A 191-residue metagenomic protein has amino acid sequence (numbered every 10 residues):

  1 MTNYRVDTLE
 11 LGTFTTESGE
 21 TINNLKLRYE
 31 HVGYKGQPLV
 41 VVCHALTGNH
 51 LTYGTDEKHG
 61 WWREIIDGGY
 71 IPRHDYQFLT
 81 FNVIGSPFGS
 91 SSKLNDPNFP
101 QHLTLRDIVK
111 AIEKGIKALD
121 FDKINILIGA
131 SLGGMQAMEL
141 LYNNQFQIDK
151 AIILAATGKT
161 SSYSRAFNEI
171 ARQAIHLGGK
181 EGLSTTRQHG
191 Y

Functional and structural regions predicted by a protein language model:
M1-V42: Catalytic-loop region of hydrolases
E30-S90: N-terminal cap/lid subdomain of alpha/beta-hydrolase-fold enzymes
Y53-T55, S90-K93, S162-F167: Short aromatic-enriched loop/helix-cap "lid" or pocket-rim segments at secondary-structure transitions that line
N95-R106: Catalytic nucleophile-loop/oxyanion-hole region of alpha/beta-hydrolase and closely related hydrolase-like folds
R106-I126: Conserved acidic catalytic loop of the alpha/beta-hydrolase fold
D122-Y163: Conserved hydrolase catalytic core segment
Q147-D149, I153-Y191: Alpha/beta-hydrolase-fold enzymes
